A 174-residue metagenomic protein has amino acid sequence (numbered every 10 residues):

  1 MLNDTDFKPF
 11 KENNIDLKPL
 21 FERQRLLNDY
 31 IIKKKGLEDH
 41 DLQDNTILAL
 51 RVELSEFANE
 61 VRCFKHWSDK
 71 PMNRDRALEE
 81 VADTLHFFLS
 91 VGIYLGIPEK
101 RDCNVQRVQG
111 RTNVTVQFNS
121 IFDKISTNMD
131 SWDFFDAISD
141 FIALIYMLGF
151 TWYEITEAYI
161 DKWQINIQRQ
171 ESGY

Functional and structural regions predicted by a protein language model:
M1-Y174: Flexible "arm" and connector segments at domain edges
